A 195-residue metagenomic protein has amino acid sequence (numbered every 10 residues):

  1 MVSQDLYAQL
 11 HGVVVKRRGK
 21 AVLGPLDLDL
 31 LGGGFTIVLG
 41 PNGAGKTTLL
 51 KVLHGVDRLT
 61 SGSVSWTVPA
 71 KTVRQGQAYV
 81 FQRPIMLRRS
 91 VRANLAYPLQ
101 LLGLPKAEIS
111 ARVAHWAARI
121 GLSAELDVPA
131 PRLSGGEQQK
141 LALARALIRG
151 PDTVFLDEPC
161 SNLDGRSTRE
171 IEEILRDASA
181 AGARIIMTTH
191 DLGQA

Functional and structural regions predicted by a protein language model:
L39-P41: The feature captures the beta-strand-to-loop junction immediately N-terminal to the Walker
H54: Helix-to-loop junction immediately C-terminal to a conserved catalytic motif
A107-E125: Conserved ABC ATPase "signature" region
P129-L133, E137: Conserved ABC ATPase signature
R149: Conserved signature/switch motifs of ABC ATPase nucleotide-binding domains
V154-D157: Catalytic Walker B motif of ABC-type/P-loop ATPase nucleotide-binding domains
G165-S167: Helix N-cap at the start of a conserved alpha-helix in ABC-type nucleotide-binding domains
T189-H190: H-loop/switch region of ABC-family ATPase nucleotide-binding domains
